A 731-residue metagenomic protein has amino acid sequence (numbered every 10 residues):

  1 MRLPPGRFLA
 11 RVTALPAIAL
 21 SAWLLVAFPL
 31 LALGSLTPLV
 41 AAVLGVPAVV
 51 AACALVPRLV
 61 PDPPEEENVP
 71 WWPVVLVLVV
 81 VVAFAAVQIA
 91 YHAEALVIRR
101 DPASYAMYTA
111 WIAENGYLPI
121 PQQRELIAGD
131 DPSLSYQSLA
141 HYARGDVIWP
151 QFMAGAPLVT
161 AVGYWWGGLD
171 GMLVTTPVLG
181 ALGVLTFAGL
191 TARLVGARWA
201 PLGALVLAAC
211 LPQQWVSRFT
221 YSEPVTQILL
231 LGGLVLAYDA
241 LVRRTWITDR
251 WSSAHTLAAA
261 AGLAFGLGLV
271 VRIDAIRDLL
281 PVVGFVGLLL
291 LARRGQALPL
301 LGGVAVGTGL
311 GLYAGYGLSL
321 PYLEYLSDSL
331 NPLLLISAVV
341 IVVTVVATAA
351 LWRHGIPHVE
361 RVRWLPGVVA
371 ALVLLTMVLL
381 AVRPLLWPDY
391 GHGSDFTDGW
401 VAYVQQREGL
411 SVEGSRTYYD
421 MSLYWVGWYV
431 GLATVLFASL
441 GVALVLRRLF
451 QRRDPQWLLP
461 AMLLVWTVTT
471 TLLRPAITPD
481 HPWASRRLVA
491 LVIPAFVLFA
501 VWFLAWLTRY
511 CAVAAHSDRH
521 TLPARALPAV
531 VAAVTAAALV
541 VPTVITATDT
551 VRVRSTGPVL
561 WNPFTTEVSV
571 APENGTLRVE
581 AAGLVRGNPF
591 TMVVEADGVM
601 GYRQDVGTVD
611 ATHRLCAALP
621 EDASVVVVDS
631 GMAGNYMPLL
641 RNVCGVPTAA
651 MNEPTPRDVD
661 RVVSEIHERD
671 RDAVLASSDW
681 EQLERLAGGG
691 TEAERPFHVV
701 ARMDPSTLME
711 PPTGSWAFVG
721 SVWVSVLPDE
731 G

Functional and structural regions predicted by a protein language model:
M1-W72, A254, P281, A292-G441 (+4 more regions): Membrane-embedded, hydrophobic transmembrane alpha-helices
L25, V49-L59, V162, G171-V195 (+2 more regions): Transmembrane-helix motifs of polytopic, lipid-linked glycan transferases
L31, L190, G203-L205, T256-I273 (+1 more regions): Membrane-interface alpha helices of multi-pass inner-membrane proteins
A110-Y164: Interfacial juxtamembrane loops and adjacent helix segments that form the catalytic/substrate-binding surfaces
D170-G171, F187-A209, I228, W246-T256 (+5 more regions): Transmembrane-helix signature of polytopic, membrane-embedded enzymes that assemble or transfer cell-envelope glycans
P177, E223, W425-G441, P479-L507: Hydrophobic/aromatic-rich transmembrane helices and adjacent perimembrane loops
P212-T226, D274, A297: Short acidic/glycine- and proline-prone juxtamembrane loop motifs at membrane-interface regions of multi-pass membrane
G233-L257, L288-Q296: Membrane-interface transmembrane helices that cradle and orient dolichyl/undecaprenyl
